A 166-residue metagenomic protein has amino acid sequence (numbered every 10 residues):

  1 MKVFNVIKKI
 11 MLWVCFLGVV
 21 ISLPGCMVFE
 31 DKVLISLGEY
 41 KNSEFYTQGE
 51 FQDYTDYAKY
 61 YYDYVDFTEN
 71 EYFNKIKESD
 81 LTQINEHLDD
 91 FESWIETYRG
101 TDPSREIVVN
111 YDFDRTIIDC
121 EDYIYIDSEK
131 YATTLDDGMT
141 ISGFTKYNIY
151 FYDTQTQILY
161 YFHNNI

Functional and structural regions predicted by a protein language model:
M1-P24: Sec-dependent bacterial lipoprotein signal peptides
F4-I7, L12, F67, Y72-I76 (+6 more regions): Extended hydrophobic/Leu-rich segments
I7, T55-A58, V65-T68, I124 (+2 more regions): Intrinsic disorder/low-complexity detector
L12, S43-Y46, T145: Residue-level detector of functional hotspots within protein domains
V20-S93: N-terminal export/targeting and maturation segments
F91-I166: Extracytoplasmic electrostatic interaction patches
